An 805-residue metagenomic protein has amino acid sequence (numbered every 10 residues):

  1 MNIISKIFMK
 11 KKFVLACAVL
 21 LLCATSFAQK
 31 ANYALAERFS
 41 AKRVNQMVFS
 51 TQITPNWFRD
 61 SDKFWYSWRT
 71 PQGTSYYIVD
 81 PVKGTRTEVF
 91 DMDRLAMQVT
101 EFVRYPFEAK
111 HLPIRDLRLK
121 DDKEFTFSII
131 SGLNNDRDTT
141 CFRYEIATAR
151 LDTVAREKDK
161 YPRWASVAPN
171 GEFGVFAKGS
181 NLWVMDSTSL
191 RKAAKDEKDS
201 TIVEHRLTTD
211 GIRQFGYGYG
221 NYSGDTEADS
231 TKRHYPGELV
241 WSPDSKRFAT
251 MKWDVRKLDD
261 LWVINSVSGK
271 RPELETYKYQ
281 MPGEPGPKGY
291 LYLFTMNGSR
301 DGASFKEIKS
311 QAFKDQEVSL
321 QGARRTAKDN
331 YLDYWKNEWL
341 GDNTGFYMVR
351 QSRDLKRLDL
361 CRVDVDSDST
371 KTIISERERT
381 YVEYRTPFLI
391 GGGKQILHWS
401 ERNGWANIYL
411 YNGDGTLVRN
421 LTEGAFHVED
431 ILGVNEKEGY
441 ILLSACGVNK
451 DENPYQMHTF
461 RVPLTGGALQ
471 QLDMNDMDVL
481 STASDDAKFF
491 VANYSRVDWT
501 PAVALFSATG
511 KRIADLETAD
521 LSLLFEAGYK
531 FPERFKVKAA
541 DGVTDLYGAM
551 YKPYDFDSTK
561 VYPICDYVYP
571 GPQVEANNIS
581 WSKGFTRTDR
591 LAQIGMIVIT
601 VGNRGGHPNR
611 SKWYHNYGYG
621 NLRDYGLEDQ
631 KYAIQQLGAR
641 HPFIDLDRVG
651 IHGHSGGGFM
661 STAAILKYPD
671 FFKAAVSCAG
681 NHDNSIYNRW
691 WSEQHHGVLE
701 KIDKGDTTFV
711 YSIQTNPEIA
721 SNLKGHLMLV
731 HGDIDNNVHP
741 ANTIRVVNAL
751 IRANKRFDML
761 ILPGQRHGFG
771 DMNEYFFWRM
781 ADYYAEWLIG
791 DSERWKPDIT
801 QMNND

Functional and structural regions predicted by a protein language model:
M1-A31: Bacterial Sec-dependent N-terminal signal peptides
I4-F8, K12-V14, E145, P162 (+2 more regions): Residue-level detector of intrinsically disordered/flexible regions characterized by low predicted structural confidence
V19, A36, G218-G220, G510 (+2 more regions): Glycine-centered structural positions embedded in regular secondary structure
L20-L22, S40, I644: Short intrinsically disordered, low-complexity segments
A28-P501, L505-F506, E793-R794, I799-Q801: Beta-propeller folds
P55, D260, Y334-W335, N343 (+1 more regions): Serine-hydrolase catalytic core recognition
